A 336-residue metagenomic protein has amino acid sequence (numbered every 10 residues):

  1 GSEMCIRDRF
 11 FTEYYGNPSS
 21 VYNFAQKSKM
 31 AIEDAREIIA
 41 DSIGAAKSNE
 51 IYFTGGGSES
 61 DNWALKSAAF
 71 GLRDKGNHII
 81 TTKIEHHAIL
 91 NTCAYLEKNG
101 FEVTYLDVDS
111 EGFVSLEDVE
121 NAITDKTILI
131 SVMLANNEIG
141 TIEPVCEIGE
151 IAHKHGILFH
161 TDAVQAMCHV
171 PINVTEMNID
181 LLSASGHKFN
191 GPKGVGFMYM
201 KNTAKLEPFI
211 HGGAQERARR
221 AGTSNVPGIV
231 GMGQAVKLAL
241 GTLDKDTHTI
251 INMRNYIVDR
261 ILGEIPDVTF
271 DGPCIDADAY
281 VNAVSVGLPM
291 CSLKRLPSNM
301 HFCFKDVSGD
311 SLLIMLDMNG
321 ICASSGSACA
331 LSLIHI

Functional and structural regions predicted by a protein language model:
G1-E3, R7-L333: Pyridoxal 5′-phosphate
